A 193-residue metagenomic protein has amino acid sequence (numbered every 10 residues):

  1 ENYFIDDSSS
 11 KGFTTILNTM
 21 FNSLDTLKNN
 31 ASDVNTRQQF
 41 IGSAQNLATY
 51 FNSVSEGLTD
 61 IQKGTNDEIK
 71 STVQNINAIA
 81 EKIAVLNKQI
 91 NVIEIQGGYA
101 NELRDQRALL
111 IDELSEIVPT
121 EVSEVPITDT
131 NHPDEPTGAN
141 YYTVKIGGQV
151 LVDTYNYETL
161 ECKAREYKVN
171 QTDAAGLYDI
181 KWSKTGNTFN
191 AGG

Functional and structural regions predicted by a protein language model:
E1-P133, Q149: Amphipathic alpha-helical polymerization modules
N91-G193: Phosphate-proximal small/polar/acidic motifs at interfaces that engage nucleotide phosphates, polyphosphates
